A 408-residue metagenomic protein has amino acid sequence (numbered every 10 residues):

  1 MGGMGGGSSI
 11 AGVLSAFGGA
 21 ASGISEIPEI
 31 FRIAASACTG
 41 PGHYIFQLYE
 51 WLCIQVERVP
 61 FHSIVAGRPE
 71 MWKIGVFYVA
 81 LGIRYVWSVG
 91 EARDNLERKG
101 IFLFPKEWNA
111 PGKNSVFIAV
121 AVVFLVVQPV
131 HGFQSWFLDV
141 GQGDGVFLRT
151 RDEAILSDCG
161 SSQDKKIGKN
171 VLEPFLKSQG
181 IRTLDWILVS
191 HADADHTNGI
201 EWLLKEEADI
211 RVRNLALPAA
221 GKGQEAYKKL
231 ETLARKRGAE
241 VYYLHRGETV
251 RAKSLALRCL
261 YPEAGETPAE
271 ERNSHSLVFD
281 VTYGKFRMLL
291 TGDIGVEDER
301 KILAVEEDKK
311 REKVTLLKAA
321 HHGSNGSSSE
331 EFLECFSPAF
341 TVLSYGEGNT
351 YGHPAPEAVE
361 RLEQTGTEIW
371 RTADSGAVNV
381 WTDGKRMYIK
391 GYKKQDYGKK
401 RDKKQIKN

Functional and structural regions predicted by a protein language model:
G3-N408: Non-globular, low-confidence helical/coil segments that flank catalytic cores
